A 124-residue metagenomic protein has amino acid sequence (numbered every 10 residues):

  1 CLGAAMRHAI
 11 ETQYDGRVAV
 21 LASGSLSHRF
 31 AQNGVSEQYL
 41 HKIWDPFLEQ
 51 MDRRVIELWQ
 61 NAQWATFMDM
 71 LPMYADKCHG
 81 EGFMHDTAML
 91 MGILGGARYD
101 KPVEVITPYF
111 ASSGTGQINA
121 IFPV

Functional and structural regions predicted by a protein language model:
C1-A4, T12, N33-V124: Flexible, D/E/H-enriched segments
I10-G16: Nuclease catalytic cores that cleave nucleic-acid phosphodiester bonds, predominantly acidic two-metal-ion
G16-L26: Beta-strand elements within well-structured catalytic alpha/beta cores of enzymes that handle phosphate/sulfate esters
S27-Q32: Short catalytic/ligand-binding loop motif for oxyanion handling, primarily in non-cytosolic enzymes, centered on
